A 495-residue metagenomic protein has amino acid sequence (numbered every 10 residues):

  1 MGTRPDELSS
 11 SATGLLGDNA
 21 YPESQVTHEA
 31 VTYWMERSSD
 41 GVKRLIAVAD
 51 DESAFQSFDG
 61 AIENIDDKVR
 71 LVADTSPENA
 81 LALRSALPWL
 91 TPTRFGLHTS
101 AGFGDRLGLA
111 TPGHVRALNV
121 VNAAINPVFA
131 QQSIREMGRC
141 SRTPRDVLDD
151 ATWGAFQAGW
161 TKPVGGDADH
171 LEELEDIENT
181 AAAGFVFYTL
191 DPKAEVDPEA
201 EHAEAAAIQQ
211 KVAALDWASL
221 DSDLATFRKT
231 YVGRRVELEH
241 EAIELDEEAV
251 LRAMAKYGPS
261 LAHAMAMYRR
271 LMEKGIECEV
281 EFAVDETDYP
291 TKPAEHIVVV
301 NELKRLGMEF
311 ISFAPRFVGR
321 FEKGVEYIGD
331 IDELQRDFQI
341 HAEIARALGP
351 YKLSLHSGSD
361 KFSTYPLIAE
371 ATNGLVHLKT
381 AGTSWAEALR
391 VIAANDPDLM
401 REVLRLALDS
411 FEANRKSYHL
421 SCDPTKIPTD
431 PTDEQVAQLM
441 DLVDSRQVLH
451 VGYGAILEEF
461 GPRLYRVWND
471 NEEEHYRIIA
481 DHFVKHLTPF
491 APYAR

Functional and structural regions predicted by a protein language model:
M1-D150, F156-A158, L174-V196, E201-E204 (+4 more regions): Active-site capping/gating regions of soluble enzymes
D150, T161-E172: Short linear interaction motifs
V164-A168, V250-G258, I328: The substrate-binding groove and active-site-proximal loops of carbohydrate-active enzymes, especially glycoside
D169, F282, H356: Conserved, mostly hydrophobic/aromatic
P192-D197, H202-A264, E322: Active-site cores of enzymes that catalyze phosphoryl transfer or operate on phosphate-rich substrates
C278-V280: Short, conserved phosphate-binding/catalytic loop or strand-edge motifs used in phosphoryl-/nucleotidyl-transfer
D285: Acidic active-site catalytic centers that drive phospho-/nucleotidyl reactions and related ester hydrolyses
